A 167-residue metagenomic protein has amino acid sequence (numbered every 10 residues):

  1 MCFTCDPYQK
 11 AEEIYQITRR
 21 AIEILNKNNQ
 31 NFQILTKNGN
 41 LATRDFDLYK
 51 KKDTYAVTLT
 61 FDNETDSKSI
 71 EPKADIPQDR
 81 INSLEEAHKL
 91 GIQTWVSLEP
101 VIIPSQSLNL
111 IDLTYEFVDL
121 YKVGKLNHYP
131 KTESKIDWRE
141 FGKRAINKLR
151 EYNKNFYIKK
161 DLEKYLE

Functional and structural regions predicted by a protein language model:
C2-Y152: Conserved AdoMet/S-adenosylmethionine-binding subsite of the radical SAM
N147-E167: C-terminal accessory regions of radical SAM enzymes
